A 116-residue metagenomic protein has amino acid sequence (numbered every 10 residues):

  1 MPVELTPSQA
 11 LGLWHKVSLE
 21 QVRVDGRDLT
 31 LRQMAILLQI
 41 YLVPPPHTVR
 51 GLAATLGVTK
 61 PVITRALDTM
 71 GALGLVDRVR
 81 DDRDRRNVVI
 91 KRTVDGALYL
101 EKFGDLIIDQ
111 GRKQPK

Functional and structural regions predicted by a protein language model:
M1-R27: N-terminal leader segment of winged-helix/HTH proteins
P2-T6, V94, G111-K116: Intrinsically disordered, low-complexity regulatory regions of eukaryotic nuclear gene-regulatory proteins
V17-Q21, E101-K116: Amphipathic alpha-helical dimerization/coiled-coil segments that flank or bridge DNA-binding/regulatory modules
L19-V58: N-terminal helix-turn-helix DNA-binding core of bacterial DNA-binding proteins
R32, K60, R112-Q114: Surface-exposed, interaction-prone regions with an acidic/low-complexity signature
P46-V88: Canonical helix-turn-helix DNA-binding module
R83-E101: Basic, amphipathic "hinge/linker" alpha-helix immediately C-terminal to the N-terminal HTH DNA-binding motif
